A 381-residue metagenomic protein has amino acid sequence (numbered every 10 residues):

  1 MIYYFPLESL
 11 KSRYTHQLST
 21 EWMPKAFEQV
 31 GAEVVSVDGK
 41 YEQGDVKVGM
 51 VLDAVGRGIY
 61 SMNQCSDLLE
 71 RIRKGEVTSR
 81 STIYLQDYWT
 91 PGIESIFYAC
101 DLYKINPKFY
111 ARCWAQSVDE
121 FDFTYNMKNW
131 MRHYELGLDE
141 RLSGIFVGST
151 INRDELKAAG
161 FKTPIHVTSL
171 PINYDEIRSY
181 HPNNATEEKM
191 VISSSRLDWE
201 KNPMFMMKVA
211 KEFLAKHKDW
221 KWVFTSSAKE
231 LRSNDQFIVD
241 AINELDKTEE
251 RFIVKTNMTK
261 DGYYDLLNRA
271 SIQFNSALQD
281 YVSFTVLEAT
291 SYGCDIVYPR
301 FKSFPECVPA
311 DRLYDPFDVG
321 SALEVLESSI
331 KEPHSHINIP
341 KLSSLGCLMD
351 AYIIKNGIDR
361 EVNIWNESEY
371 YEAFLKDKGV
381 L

Functional and structural regions predicted by a protein language model:
Y125-I145: Membrane-proximal helix-turn-helix segments that form the acceptor-binding/catalytic region of lipid-linked
E140-Y180: Donor nucleotide-sugar binding/catalytic pocket of nucleotide-sugar-dependent glycosyltransferases
P182-L214, W222-T225: Conserved donor-binding/catalytic core segment of Leloir-type glycosyltransferases
W220-V239, T256: Glycosyltransferase donor-sugar binding loop
D235-D261: Nucleotide-activated donor-binding/catalytic signature segment of Leloir-type glycosyltransferases, i.e., the conserved
A277-L278: Aromatic "clamp/platform" in nucleotide-sugar-dependent glycosyltransferases that forms part of the donor/acceptor
Y298, P305-I330: Change "using UDP/GDP/dTDP sugars" to "using nucleotide sugars
I330-L381: A charged, aromatic-enriched C-terminal amphipathic alpha-helix characteristic of glycosyltransferases across folds
